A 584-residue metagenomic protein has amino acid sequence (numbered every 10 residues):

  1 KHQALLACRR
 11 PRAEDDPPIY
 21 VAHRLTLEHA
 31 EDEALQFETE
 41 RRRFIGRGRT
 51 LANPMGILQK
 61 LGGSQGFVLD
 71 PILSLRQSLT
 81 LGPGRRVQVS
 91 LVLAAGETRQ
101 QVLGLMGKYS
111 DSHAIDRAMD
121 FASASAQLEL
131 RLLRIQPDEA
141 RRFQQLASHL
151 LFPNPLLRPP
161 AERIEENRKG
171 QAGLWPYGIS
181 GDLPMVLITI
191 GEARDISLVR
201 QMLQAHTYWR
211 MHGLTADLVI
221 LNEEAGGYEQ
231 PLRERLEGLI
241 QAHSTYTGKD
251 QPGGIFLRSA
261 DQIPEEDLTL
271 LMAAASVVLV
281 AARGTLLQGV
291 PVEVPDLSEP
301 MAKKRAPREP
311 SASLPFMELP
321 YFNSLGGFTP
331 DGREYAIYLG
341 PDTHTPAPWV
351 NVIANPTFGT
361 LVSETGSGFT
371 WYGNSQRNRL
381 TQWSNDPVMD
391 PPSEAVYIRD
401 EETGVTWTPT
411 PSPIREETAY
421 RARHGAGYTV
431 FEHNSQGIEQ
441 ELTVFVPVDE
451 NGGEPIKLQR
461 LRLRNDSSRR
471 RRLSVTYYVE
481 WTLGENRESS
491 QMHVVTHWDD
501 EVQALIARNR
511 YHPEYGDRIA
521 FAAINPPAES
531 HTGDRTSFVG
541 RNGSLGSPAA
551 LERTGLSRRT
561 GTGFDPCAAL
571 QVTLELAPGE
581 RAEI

Functional and structural regions predicted by a protein language model:
K1-I584: Anionic coordination/interaction segments
